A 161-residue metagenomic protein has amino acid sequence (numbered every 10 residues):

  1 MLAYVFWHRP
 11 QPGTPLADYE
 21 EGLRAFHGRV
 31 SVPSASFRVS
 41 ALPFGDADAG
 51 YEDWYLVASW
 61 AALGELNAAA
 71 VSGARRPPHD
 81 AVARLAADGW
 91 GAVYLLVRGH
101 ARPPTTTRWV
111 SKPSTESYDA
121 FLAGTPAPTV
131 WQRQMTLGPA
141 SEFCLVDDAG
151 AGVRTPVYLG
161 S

Functional and structural regions predicted by a protein language model:
L2-P10, A101-S117: Short glycine-/aliphatic-rich beta-strand segments at the starts of folded cytosolic domains
F6-R9, F37-V39, W54, Q132-Q134: A structural feature that tracks compact, well-ordered secondary-structure segments with a strong bias toward
W7-R9, W54-V57, S111, L145-D148: Short hydrophobic/aromatic beta-strand micro-patches that form the beta-sheet surface supporting nucleotide- or nucleic
T14-D18, F44-A49, H100-P103, Q134-E142: Short, low-complexity cationic-aromatic patches
T14-S36, A74-R76, T115-T129: Short amphipathic alpha-helical segments
S31-A35, D46-A49, L56-A92, A127-G138 (+1 more regions): An amphipathic, aromatic/His-enriched active-site/gating alpha helix that lines ligand/cofactor pockets
A87, L95-T106: Acyltransferase donor/substrate-recognition loop-hinge adjacent to the catalytic core
T106-T136, A140-C144, D148: Acidic/His-leaning functional-site neighborhoods
